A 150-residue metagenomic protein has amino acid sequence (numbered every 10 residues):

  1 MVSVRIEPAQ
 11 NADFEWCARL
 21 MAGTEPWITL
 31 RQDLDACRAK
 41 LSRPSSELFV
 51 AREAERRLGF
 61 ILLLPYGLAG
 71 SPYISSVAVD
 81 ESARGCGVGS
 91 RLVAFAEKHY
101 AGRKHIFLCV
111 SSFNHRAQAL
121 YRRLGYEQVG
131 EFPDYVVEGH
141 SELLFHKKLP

Functional and structural regions predicted by a protein language model:
V2-I6: Extreme N-terminal starter segment of soluble prokaryotic enzymes
P8-S82, V93-F95, H99, D134: Acetyl-CoA-dependent GNAT
R56, S76, D80-A94, S111-A119 (+1 more regions): Conserved glycine-rich acetyl-CoA-binding loop
S76-A78, F107-C109, L144-H146: Short aromatic/hydrophobic contact patches that present stacked aromatics for nucleic-acid/ligand binding
H99-V110: Conserved GNAT acetyl-CoA-binding A-motif
L108-Q118, D134-H140: Conserved beta-strand-loop-alpha-helix junction that forms the acyl-donor binding cleft
Q128-G130: A secondary-structure capping/hinge motif
G139-P150: Terminal substrate-recognition subdomain of acyl/acetyltransferases
